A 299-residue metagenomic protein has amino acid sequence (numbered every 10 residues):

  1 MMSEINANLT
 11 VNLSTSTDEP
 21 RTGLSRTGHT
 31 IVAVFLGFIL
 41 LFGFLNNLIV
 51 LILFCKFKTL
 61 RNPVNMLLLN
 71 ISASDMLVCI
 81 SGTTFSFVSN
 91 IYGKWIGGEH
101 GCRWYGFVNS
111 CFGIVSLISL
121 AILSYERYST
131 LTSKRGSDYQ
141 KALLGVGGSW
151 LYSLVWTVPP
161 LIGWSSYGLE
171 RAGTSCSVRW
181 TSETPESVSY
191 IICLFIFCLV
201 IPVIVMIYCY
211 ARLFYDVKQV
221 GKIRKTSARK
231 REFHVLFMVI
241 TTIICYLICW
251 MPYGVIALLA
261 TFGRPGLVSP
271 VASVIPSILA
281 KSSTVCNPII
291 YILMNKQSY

Functional and structural regions predicted by a protein language model:
M1-L45, S182: Extracellular N-terminal segment of 7TM GPCRs
V11-G23, N90, K94-C111, D138 (+3 more regions): Loop architecture of class A 7-transmembrane GPCRs
S25-G37, P63-L123, S129-S137: Extracellular TM2-ECL1-early TM3 structural module of rhodopsin-like
G28-F57, L77-I80, I207: First transmembrane helix
K56-M66, Y125-G145, A172, I207-M238 (+2 more regions): Intracellular signaling interfaces of 7-transmembrane GPCRs
I80, T84, V155-V158, I162 (+4 more regions): Hydrophobic alpha-helical segments of membrane proteins
W180-E183, F195-C198, Y215-A257: Intracellular effector-coupling site of seven-transmembrane GPCRs, centered on the ICL3-to-TM6 transition
I248-L258, A272-Y299: Seventh transmembrane helix
